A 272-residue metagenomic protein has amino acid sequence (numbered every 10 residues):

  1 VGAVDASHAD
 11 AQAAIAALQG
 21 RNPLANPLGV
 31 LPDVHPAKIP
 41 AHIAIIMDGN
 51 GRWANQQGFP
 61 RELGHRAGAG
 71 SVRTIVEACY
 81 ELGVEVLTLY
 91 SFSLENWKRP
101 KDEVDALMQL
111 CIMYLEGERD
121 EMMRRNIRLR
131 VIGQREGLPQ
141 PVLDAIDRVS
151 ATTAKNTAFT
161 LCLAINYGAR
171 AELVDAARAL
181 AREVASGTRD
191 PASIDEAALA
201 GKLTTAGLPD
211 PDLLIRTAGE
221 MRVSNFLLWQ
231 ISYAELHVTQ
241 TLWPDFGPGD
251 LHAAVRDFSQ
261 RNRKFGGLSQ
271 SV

Functional and structural regions predicted by a protein language model:
V1-V272: Flexible, compositionally biased loop and terminal segments
